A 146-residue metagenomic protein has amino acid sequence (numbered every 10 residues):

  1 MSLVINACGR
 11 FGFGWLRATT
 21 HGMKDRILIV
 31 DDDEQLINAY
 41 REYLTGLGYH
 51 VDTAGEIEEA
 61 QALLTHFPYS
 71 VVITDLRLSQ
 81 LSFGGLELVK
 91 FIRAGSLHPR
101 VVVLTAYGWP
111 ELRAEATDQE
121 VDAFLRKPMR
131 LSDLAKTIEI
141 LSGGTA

Functional and structural regions predicted by a protein language model:
K24, P68-S70, G95-R100: His-Asp phosphorelay/catalytic-motif detector in bacterial-type signaling
D33, R77-S79: The short loop immediately C-terminal to the conserved phospho-acceptor aspartate in CheY-like receiver
E34-D52: Two-component/phosphorelay signaling modules centered on CheY-like receiver
R41, T53-V71, S79, A114: Acidic, metal-coordinating helix/loop segments flanking the phosphotransfer/catalytic sites of two-component signaling
A62, G84-H98: Short amphipathic alpha-helix used as the core "switch/output" element in two-component signaling
E87, G108-L125: Alpha4 helix (beta4-alpha4-beta5 surface) of REC/receiver domains from two-component response regulators
E111, M129-E139: C-terminal output helix
